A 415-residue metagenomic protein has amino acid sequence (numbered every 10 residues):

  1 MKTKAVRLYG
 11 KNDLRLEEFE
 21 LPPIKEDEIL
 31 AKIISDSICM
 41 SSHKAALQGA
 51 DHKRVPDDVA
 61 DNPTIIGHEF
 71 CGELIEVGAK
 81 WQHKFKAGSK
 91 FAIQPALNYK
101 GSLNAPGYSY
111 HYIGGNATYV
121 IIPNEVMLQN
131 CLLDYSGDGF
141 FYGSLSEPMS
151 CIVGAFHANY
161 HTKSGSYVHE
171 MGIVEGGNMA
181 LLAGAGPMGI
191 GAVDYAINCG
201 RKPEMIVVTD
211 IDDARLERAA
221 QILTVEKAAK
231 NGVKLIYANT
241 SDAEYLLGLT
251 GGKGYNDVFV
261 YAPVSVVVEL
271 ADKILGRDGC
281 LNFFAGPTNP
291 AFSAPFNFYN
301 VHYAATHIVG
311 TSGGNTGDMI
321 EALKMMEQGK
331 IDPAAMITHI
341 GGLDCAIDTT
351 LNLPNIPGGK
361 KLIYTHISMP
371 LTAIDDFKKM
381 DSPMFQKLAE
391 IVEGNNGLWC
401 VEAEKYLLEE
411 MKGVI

Functional and structural regions predicted by a protein language model:
P22-S37, D51-L97, G114: Glycine-rich beta-strand-centered segment in the early N-terminal region that forms part of a ligand/cofactor-binding
P95-G177: NAD(P)H dinucleotide-binding glycine-rich loop of Rossmann-like/cofactor-binding domains, especially the beta1-alpha1
P148, G184-G186: Glycine-rich Rossmann-fold phosphate-binding loop(s) that bind the pyrophosphate of adenine dinucleotide cofactors
K163, Q221, S241-G248, V266-K273 (+1 more regions): C-terminal hydrophobic helical "lid"/dimerization subdomain of Rossmann-like NAD(P)H-dependent oxidoreductases
G176-G177, L182, V193, I197-V267 (+1 more regions): Adenosine-nucleotide cofactor-binding segment
P187-M188, R215: Hydrophobic/small residue at the entry helix of a nucleotide-binding pocket
D257-A262, K273-F292: ADP-ribose/adenylate-binding Rossmann-like module
E269, A285-A305: Rossmann-fold NAD(P)-binding glycine/threonine-rich loop
